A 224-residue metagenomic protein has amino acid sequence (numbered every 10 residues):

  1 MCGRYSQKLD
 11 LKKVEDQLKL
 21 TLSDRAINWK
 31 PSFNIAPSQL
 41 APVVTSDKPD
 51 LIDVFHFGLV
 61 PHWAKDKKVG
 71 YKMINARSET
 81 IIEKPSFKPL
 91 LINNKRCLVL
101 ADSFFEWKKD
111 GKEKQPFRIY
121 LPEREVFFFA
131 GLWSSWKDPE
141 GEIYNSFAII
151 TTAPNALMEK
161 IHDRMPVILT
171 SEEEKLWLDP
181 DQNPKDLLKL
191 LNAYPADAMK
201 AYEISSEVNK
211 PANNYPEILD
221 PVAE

Functional and structural regions predicted by a protein language model:
M1-E224: Short linear sequence motif anchored by a di-proline
